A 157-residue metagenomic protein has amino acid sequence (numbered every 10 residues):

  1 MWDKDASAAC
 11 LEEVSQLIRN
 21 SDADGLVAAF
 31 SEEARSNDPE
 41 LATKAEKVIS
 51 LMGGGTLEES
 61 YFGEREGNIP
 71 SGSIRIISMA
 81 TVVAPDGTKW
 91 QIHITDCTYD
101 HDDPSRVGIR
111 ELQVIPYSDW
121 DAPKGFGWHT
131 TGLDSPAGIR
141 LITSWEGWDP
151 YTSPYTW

Functional and structural regions predicted by a protein language model:
M1-N20, A28: Short, low-complexity N-terminal intrinsically disordered segments enriched in polar/charged residues
K4, A8, S31-E32, T130 (+1 more regions): Short, structured coil/loop segments at alpha-helix boundaries
K4, K44-K47, K89, K124: Context-gated lysine
S7-A8, K47, M52, D102-P104: Homeobox/homeodomain signature
V27-D86: Short solvent-exposed beta->alpha transition segments
E66-W157: Exposed beta-sheet edge and beta->alpha loop/turn motif
